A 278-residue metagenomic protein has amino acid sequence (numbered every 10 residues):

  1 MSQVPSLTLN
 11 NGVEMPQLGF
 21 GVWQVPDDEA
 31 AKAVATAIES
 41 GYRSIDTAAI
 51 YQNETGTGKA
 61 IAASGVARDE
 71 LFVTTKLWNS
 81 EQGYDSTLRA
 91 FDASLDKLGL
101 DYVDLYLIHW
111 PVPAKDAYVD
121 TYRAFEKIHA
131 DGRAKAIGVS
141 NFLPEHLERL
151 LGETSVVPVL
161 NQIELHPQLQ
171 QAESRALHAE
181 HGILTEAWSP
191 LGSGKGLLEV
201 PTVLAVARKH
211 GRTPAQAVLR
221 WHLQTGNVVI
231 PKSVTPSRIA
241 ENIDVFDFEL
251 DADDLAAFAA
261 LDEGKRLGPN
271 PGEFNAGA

Functional and structural regions predicted by a protein language model:
M1-L71, A257, L267, A276-A278: N-terminal binding-site loop/beta-alpha segment at the start of enzyme catalytic domains that lines or forms
S2-L7, T55-A62, A90-A93, E145-L147 (+1 more regions): Alpha-helical scaffolding within the catalytic cores of extracellular/periplasmic polymer-degrading hydrolases
N10, G58-R68, D92-D101, H129 (+2 more regions): Acidic (Asp/Glu)-rich catalytic clusters
V25-D28, T47-G56, S80-D85, P113-D116 (+2 more regions): Acidic-and-aromatic substrate-binding clefts and catalytic sites of carbohydrate-active enzymes
P26-A37, G83-L98, E145-E148, L169-Q170: Short, acidic/polar
S44, Y102-L105, A136, L160: Residues at the N-termini of beta-strands
K76, S80-R123: Glycine/small-residue-rich loop that forms an oxyanion/phosphate-binding "nest" at active or ligand-binding sites
P111-A278: Beta/alpha (TIM)-barrel catalytic core signal, keyed to glycine-rich beta->alpha loops juxtaposed to Asp/Glu that bind
